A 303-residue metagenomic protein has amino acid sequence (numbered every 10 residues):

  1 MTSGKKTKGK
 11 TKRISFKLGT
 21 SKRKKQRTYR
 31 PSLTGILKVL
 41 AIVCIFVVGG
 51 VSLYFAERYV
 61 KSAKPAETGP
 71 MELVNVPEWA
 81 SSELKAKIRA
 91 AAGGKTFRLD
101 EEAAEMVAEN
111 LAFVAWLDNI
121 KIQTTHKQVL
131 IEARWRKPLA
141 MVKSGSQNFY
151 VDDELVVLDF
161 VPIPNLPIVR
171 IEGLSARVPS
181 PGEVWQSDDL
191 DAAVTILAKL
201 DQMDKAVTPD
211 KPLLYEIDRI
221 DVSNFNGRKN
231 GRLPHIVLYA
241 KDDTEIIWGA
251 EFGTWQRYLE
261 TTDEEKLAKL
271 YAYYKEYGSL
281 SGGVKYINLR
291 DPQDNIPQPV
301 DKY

Functional and structural regions predicted by a protein language model:
T2-P70, K87-F97, E102-Y303: Charged, solvent-exposed interaction patches on well-folded alpha/beta domains that mediate macromolecular contacts
M71-A86: Compositionally biased P/S/T/G-rich terminal and signal peptide-adjacent segments that lie outside catalytic cores
